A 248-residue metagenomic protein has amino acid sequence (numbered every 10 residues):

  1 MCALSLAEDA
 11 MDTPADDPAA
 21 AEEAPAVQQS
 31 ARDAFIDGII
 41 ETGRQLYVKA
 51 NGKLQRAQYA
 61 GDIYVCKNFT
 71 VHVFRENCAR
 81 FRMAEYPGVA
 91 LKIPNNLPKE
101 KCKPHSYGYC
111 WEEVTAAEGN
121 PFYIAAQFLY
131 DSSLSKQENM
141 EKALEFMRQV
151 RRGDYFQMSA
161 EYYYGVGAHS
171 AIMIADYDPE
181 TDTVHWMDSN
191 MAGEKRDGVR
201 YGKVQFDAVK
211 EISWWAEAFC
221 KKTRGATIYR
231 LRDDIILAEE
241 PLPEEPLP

Functional and structural regions predicted by a protein language model:
S5-A7: Boundary at the C-terminal end of the N-terminal hydrophobic targeting segment
D9-M11, T181: A detector of low-complexity, intrinsically disordered, Ser/Thr/Gly/Pro/Ala-rich segments
D12-N120: N-terminal capping segments
R80-M83, D178-D182, E217-T227: Alpha-helix termini
L91-K195: ...with weaker cross-activation on analogous glycine-rich loops/strands in unrelated enzymes
D188-A192, G198-P248: Low-complexity, Gly/Ser/Thr/Pro-rich intrinsically disordered linker/tail segments
